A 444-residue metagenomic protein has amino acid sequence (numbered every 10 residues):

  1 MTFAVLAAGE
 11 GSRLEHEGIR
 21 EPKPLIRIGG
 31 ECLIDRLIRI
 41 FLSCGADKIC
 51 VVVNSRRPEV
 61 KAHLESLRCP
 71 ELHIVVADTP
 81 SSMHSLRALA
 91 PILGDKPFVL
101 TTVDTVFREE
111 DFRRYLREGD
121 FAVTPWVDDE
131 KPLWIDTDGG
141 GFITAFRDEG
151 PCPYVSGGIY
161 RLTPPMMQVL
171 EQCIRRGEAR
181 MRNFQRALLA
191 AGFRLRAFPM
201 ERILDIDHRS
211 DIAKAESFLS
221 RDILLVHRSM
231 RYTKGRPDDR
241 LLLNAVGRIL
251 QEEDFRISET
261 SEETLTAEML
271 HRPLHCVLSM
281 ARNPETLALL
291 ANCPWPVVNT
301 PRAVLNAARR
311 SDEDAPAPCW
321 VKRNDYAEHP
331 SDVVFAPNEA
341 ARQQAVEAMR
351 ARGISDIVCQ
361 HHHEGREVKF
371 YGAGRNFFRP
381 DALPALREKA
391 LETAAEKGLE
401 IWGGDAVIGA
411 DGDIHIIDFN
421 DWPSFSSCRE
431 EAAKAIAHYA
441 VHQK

Functional and structural regions predicted by a protein language model:
M1-I19, F193, S220-R228: N-terminal nucleotide-binding beta1-loop-alpha1 segment
F3, V155-D222: Conserved alpha/beta core of the MobA/IspD/sugar-nucleotide pyrophosphorylase nucleotidyltransferase superfamily
V60-T137: Conserved beta-loop-beta/alpha segment of the NTase-like Rossmann-fold superfamily that binds/positions NTPs
S82-M83, E130-W134, C319-A345, R366-K369 (+1 more regions): Glycine-rich phosphate-binding loop of ATP-grasp-fold ATP-dependent ligases
F107-R182: Conserved core of the sugar-phosphate nucleotidyltransferase
P153, V334-K397, I408: Phosphate-binding site of ATP-dependent enzymes
S220-D222, A395, L399, I408-K444: C-terminal active-site "lid" helix and adjoining low-complexity regulatory extension at the edge of ATP-using catalytic
S229-P318, Y326-A327: Conserved N-proximal alpha/beta basic substrate-recognition cap immediately N-terminal to, or forming the N-lobe
